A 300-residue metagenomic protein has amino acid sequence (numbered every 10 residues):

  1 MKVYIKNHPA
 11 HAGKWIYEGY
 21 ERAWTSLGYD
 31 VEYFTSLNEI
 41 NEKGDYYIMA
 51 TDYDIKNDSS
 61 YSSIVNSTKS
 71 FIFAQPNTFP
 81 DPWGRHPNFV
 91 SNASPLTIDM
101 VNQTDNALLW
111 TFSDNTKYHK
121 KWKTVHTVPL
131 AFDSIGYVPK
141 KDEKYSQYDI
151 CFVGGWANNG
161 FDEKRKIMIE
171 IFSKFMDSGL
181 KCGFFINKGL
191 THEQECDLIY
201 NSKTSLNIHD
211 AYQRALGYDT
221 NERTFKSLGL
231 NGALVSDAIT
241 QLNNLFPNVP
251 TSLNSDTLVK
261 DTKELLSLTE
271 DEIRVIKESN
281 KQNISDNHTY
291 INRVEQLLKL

Functional and structural regions predicted by a protein language model:
M1-V3, K299-L300: Short, Lys/Arg-enriched, disordered terminal segments
K2-G44, M49-N248, I291: Nucleotide-sugar donor-binding catalytic core of glycosyltransferases
Q194, K226, T257-K260, E272-V275 (+1 more regions): An acidic, carboxylate-rich microenvironment
I208, D261-L268: Solvent-exposed, amphipathic alpha-helical segments
L216, P247-P250, T269, Q282: Generic anion/oxyanion-binding catalytic loop in active/binding sites
N243-K263: Change "using UDP/GDP/dTDP sugars" to "using nucleotide sugars
S267-L300: A charged, aromatic-enriched C-terminal amphipathic alpha-helix characteristic of glycosyltransferases across folds
